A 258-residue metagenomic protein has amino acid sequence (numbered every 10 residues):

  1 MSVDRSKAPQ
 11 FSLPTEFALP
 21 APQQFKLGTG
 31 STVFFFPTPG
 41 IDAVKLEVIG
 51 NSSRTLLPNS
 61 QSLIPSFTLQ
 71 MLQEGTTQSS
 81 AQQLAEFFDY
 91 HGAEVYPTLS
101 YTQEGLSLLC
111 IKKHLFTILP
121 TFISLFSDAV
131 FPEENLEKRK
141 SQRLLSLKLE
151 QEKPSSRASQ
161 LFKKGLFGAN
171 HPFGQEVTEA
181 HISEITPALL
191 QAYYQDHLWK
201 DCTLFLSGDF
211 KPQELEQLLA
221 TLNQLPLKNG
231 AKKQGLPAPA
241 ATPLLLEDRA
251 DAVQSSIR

Functional and structural regions predicted by a protein language model:
M1-E86, Q191-R258: His/Glu-rich zincin catalytic helix
M1-P9, K26, Q83-K232: Charge-rich, well-structured scaffold segments of protease-associated domains
